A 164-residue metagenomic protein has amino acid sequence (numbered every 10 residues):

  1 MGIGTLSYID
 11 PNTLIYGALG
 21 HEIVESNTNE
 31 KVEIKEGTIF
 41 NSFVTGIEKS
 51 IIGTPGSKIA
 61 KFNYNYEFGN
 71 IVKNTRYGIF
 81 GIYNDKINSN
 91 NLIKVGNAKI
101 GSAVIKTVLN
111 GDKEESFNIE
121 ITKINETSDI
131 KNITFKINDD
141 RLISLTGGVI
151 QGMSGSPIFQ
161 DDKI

Functional and structural regions predicted by a protein language model:
M1-Q151, Q160-D161: Serine endopeptidase catalytic core focused on the charge-relay Asp
M153-G155: Short loop/turn microsegments at loop-to-beta-strand junctions
